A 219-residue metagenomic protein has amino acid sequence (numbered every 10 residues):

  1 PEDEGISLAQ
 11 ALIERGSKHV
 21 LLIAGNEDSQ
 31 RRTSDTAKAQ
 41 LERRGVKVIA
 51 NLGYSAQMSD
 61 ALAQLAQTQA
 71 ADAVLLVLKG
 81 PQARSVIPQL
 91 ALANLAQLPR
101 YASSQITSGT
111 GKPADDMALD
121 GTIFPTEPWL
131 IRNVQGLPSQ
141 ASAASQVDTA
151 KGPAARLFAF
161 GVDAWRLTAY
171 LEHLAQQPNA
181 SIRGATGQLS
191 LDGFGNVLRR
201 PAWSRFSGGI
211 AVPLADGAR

Functional and structural regions predicted by a protein language model:
P1-E2, T68, I87-V162, Q176: Extracellular/periplasmic periplasmic-binding protein-like sensory domains
P1-S85: Extracellular/periplasmic Venus flytrap/periplasmic-binding protein
A24, L78, A102-Q105, T126 (+2 more regions): Active-site proximal loops enriched in glycine and acidic residues that flank catalytic Cys/His/Asp and coordinate
D28, A56, S103-T110, G184-T186: Acidic/histidine-enriched alpha-helical segments
D28, Q82, I106-S108, L130 (+1 more regions): Surface-exposed, flexible loop/turn segments at secondary-structure boundaries
G45-V48, Q97, L119-G121, R200: A generic structural signal for alpha->beta connector loops
N51-L52, A215-G217: Short hydrophobic alpha-helix segments
Q140-D216: Segments of small-molecule ligand-sensing domains
